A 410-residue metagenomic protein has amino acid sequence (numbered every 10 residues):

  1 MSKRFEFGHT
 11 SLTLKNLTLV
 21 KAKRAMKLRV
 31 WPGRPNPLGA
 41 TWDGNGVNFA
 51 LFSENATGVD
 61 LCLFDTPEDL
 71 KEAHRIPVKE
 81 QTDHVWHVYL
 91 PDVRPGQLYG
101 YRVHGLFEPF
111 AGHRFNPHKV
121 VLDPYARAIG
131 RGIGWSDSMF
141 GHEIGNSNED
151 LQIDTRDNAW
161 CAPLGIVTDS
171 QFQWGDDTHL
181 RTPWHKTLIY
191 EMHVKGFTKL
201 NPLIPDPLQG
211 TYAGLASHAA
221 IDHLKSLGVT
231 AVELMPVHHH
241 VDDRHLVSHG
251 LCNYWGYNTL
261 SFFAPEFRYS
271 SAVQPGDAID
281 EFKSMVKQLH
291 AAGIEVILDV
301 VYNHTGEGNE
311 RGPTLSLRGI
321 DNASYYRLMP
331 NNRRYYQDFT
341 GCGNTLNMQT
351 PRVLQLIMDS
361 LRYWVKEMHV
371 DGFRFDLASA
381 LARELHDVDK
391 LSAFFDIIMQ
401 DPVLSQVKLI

Functional and structural regions predicted by a protein language model:
S2-E6: Extreme N-terminal basic, low-complexity initiation segments that serve as generic localization/processing leaders
G8-T10: Short hydrophobic alpha-helical segments enriched in small aliphatic residues
L17-A272, K287: N-terminal structural segment of carbohydrate-active enzymes
N158, R181, H193-H369, L377-V403: Substrate-binding/active-site clefts of carbohydrate-active enzymes
I189, I297, R374, I410: Generic enzyme active-site microenvironment
V403-I410: Aromatic-lined carbohydrate-recognition surfaces of secreted/lumenal glycan-active proteins
